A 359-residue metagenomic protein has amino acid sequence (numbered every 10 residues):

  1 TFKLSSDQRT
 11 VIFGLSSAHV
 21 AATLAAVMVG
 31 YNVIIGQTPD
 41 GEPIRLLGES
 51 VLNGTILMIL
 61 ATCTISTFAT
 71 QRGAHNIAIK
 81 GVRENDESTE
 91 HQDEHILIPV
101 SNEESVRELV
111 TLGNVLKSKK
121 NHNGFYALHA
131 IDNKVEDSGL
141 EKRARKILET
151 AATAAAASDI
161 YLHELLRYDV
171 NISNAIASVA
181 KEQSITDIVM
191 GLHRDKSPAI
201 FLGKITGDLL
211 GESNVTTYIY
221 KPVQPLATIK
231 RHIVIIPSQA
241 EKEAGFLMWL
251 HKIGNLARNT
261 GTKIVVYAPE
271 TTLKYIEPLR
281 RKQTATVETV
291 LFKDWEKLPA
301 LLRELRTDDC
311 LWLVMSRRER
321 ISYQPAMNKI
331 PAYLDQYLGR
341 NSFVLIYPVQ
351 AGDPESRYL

Functional and structural regions predicted by a protein language model:
T1-H75: Transmembrane alpha-helices that form the ion-translocation and gating core of multi-pass ion transport proteins
R72-E90: Canonical alpha-helical transmembrane segment with a positive-inside/aromatic-interface signature
S88-L305, L313, E319, Y347-P348: Structured cytosolic domains appended to multi-pass membrane proteins
L202-I205, A326-P331: Charged helix-capping and loop-helix junction motifs
Y275, R320-Y323, D353-E355: Short active-site-adjacent structural elements
C310-W312, S356: C-terminal edge-of-domain segments
R318-E319, I330: C-terminal catalytic lobe of FAD-dependent flavoproteins
L334-Y358: Short, flexible loop segments at boundaries between secondary-structure elements
